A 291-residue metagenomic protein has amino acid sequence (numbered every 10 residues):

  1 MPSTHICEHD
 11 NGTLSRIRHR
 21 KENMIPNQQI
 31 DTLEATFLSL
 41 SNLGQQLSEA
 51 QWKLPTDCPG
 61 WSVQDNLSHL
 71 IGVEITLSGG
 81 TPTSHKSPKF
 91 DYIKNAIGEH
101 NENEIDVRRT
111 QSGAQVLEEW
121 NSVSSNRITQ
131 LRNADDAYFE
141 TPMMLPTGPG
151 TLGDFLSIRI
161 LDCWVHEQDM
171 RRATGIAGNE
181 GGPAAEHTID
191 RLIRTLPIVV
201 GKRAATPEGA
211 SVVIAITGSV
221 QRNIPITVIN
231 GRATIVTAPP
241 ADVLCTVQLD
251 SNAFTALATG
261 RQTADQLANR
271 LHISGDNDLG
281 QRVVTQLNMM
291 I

Functional and structural regions predicted by a protein language model:
R18, M24-Q28, T76-N133, Y138: Short, helix-capping/interhelical loops that line the mouth of catalytic, cofactor-, or ligand-binding pockets
Q28-A50, G72-I75, T83: Hydrophobic, proline/glycine-rich low-complexity stretches
S41-S62, Q130-P149: Helix-loop segments that flank and shape redox-cofactor active sites
K53-N95, L145-G201: Short, contiguous alpha-helical
A185-V228: A glycine-rich beta-turn/hairpin centered on an aromatic-Pro dipeptide
P239-I291: C-terminal interaction segments
